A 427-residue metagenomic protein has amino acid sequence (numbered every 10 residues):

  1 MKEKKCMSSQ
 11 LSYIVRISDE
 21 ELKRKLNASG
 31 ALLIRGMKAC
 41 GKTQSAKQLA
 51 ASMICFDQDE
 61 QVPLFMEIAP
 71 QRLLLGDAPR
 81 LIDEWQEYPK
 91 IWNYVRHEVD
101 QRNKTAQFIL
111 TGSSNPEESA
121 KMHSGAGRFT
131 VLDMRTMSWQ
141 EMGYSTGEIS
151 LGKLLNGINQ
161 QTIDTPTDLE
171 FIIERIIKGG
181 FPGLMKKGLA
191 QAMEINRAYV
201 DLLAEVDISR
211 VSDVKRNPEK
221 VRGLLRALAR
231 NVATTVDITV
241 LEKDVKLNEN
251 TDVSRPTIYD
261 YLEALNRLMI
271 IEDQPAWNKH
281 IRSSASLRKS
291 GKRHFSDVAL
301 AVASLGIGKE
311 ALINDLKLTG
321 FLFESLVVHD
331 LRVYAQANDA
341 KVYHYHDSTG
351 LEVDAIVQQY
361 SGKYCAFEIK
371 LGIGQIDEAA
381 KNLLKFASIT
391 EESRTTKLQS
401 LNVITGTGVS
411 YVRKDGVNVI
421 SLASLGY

Functional and structural regions predicted by a protein language model:
M1-K23: N-terminal pre-Walker A segment at the start of P-loop NTPase domains
K2, S119-T234: Interdomain motor-coupling "hinge/lid" segment immediately C-terminal to the ATP-binding subdomain of NTP-driven enzymes
I34: Hydrophobic anchor at the beta1->P-loop junction of P-loop NTPases
K42: Conserved lysine of the Walker
S45: Hydrophobic positions on the alpha1 helix immediately C-terminal to the Walker A/P-loop
M66-I109: Conserved nucleotide-sensing/catalytic segment adjacent to the nucleotide-binding pocket in NTP-handling enzymes
M185, L189-K363: Accessory nucleic acid-recognition modules appended to NTPase machines
I404-Y427: Domain-level recognition of nuclease-like catalytic cores that cleave nucleotide substrates
